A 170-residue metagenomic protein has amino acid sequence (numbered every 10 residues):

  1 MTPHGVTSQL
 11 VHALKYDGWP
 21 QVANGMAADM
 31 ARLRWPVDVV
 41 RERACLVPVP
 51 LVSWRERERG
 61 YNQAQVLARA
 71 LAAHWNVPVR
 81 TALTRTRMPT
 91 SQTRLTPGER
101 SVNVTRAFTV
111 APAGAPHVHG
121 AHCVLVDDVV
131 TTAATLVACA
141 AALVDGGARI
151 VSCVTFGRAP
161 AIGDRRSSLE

Functional and structural regions predicted by a protein language model:
M1-L125, T132-E170: Conserved PRPP/pyrophosphate-binding segment of the phosphoribosyltransferase/PRPP-pathway fold
